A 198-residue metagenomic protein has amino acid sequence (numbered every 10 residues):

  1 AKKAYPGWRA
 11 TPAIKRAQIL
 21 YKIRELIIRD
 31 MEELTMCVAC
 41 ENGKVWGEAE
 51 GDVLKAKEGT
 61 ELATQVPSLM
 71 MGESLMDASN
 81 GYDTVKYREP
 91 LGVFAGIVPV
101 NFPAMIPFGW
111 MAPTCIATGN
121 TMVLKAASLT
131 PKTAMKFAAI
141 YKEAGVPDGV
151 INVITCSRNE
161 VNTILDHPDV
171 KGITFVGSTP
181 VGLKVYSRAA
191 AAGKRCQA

Functional and structural regions predicted by a protein language model:
A1-Y82: N-terminal Rossmann-like NAD(P)+-binding subdomain of aldehyde/semialdehyde dehydrogenases
I28, G72-A198: Rossmann-like NAD(P) dinucleotide-binding subdomain of oxidoreductase/dehydrogenase enzymes
